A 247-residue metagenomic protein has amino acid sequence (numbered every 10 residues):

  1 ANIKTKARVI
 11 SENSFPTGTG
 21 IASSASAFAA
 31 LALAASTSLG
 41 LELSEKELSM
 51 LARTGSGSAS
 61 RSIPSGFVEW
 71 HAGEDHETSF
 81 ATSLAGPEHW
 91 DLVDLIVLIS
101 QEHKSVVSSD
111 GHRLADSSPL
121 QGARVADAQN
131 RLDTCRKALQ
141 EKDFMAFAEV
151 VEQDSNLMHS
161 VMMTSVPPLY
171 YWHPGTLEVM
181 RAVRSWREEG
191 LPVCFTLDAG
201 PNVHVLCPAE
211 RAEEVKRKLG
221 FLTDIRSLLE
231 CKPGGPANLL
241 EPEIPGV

Functional and structural regions predicted by a protein language model:
A1: Active-site cofactor/substrate anionic-group-binding motifs, chiefly glycine- and Lys/Arg-rich phosphate-binding loops
K4-P87: Gly/Ser-rich oxyanion-binding loop with an adjacent helix/lid that shapes the negatively charged ligand pocket
G86-V247: C-terminal nucleotide
